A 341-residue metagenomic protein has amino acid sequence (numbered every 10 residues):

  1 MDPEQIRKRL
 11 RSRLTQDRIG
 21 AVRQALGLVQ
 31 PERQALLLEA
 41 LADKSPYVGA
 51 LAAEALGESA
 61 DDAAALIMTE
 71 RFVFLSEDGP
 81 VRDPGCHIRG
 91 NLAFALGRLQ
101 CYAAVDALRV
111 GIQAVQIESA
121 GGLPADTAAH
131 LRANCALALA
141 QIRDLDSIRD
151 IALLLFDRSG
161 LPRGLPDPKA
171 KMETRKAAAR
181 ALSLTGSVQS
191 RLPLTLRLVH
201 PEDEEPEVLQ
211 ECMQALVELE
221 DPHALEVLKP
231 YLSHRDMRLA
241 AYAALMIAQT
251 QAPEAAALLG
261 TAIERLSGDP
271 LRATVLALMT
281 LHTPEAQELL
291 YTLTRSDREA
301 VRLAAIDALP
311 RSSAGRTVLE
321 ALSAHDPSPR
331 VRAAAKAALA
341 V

Functional and structural regions predicted by a protein language model:
M1-Q5, A114-S119, E254: Repeat-mediated protein-protein interaction surfaces in helical alpha-solenoids
K8, T15-Q30, E39, G49-D62 (+15 more regions): Structural detector for internal amphipathic alpha-helices that build alpha-solenoid repeat scaffolds
Q34-A40, S45: N-terminal, post-signal-peptide region of Sec/Tat-exported proteins
A40, A63-S76: A short glycine/small-residue-enriched secondary-structure motif
T69-F74, G85, A104-I117: Alpha-helical repeat/alpha-solenoid scaffolds of the HEAT/ARM/MIF4G superfamily and closely related elongated all-alpha
